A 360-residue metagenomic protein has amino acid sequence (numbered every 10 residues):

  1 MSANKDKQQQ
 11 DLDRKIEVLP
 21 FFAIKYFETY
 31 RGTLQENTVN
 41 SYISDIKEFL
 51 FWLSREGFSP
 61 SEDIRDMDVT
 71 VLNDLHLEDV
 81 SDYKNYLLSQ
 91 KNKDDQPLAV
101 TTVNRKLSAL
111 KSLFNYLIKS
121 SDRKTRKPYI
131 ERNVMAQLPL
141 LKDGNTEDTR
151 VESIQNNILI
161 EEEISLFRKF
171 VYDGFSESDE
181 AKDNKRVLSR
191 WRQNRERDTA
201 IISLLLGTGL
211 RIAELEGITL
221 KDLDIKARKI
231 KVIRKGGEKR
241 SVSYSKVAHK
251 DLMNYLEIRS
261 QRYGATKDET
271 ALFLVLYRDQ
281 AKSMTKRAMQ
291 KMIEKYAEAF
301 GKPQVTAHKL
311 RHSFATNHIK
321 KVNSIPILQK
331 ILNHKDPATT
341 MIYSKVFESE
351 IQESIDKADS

Functional and structural regions predicted by a protein language model:
M1-S360: Conserved catalytic core of the tyrosine transesterase superfamily
